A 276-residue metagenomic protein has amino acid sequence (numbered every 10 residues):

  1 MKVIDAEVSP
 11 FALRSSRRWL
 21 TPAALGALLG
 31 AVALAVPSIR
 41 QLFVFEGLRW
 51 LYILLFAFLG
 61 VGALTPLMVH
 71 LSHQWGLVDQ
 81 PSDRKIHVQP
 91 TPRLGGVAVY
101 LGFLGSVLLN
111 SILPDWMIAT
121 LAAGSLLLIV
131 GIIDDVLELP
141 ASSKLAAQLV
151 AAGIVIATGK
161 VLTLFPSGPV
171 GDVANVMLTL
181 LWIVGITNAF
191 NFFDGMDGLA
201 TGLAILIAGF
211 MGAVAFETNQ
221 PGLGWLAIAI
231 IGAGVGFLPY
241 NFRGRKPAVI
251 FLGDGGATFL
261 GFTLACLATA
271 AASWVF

Functional and structural regions predicted by a protein language model:
K2-F276: "…together with the soluble PPM/PP2C metallo-phosphatase catalytic core" -> "…together with the soluble PPM/PP2C
